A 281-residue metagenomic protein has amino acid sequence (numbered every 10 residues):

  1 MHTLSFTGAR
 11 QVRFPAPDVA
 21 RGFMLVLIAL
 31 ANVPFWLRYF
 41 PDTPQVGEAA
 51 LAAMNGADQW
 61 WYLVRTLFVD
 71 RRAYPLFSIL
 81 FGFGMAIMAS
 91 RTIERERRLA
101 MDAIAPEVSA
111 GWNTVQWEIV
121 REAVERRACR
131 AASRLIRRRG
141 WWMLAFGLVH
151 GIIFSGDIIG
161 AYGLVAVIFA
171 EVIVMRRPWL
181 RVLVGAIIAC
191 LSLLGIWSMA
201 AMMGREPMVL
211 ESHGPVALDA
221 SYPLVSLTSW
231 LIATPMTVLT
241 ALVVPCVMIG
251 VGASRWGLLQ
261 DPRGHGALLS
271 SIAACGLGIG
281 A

Functional and structural regions predicted by a protein language model:
H2-S90: N-terminal signal-anchor module of multipass membrane proteins
A31-W36, F81, A86-R95, L191-M208: Transmembrane-helix bundle segments that line or gate the permeation/cavity pathway in multi-pass membrane proteins
W61-G147: Alpha-helical transmembrane segments and their cytosolic membrane-interface
P75-S90, I159-I173, T237-Q260: Specific transmembrane alpha-helix
A128-I188: Internal alpha-helical transmembrane segments
L144-G151, I188-S198, G276-A281: Aromatic-anchored segments of alpha-helical transmembrane domains
I168-A186, G252-L277: Solvent-exposed interhelical
A186-W256: Long hydrophobic alpha-helical segments that form multi-pass transmembrane helix bundles in integral membrane proteins
